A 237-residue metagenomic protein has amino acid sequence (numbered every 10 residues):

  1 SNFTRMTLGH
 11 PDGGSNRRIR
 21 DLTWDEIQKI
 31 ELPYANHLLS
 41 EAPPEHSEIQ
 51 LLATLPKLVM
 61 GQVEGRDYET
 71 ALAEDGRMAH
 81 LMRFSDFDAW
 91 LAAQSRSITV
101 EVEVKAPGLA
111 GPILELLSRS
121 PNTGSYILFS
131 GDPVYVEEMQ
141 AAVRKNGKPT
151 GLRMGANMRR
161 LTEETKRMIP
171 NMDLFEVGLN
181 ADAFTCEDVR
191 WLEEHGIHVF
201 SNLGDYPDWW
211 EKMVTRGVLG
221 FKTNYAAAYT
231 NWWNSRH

Functional and structural regions predicted by a protein language model:
S1-L152: Metal-dependent phosphodiesterase/phospholipase catalytic core, i.e., the His/Asp/Glu-rich active-site region
R153-H237: C-terminal active-site rim and adjoining tail of enzyme catalytic domains
